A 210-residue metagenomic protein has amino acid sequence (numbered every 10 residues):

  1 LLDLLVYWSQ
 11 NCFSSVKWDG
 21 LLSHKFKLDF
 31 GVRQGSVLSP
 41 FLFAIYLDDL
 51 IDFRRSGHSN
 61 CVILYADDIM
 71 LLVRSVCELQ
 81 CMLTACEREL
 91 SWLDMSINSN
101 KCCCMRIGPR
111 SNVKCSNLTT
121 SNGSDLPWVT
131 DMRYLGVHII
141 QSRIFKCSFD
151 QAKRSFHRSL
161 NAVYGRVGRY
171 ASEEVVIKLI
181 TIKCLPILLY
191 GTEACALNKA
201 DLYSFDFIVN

Functional and structural regions predicted by a protein language model:
L1-V37, F41-L42: Conserved pre-catalytic core of RNA-dependent polymerases
L5, V16, G35, S39 (+7 more regions): Mobile genetic element proteins and their domesticated derivatives, centered on retroelements and DNA transposons
H24, C61-L64, T130-D131: Short, flexible turn/loop "capping" segments at secondary-structure junctions
V32, I63-Y65, I69-W92, G108-R110 (+2 more regions): Catalytic palm subdomain of template-directed nucleic-acid polymerases, centered on the conserved carboxylate motif
P40-L72, C77: Active-site palm subdomain of RNA-directed nucleic acid polymerases
S96-D131: Short, conserved micro-motifs composed of acidic
G123-A196: Basic, alpha-helical interaction scaffolds
A200-N210: A terminal-accessory region detector
